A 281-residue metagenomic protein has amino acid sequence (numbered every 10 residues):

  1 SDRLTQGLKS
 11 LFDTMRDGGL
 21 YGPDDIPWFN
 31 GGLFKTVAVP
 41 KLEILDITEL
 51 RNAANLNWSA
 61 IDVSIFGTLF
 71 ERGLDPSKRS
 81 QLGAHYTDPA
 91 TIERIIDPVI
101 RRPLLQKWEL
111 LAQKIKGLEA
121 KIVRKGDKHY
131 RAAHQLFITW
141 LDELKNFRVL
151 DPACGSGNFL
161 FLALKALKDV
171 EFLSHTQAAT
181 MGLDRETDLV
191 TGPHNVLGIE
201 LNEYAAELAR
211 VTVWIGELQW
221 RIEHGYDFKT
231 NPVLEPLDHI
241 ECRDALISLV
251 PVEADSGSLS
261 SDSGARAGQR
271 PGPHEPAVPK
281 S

Functional and structural regions predicted by a protein language model:
S1-A166, N195, I199-A205, R243-P251: Preference for the N-terminal adenyl/adenosyl cofactor-binding alpha/beta module
E143-L150, S156-S281: Class I S-adenosyl-L-methionine-dependent methyltransferase module
